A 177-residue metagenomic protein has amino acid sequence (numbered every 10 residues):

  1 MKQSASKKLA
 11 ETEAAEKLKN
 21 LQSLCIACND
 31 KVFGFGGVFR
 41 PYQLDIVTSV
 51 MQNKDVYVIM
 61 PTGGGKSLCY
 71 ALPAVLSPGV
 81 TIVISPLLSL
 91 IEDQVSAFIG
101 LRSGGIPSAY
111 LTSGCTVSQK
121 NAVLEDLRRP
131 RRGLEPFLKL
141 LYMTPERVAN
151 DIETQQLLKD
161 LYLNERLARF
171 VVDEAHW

Functional and structural regions predicted by a protein language model:
K7-P61, L68-C69: Conserved pre-motif I regulatory segment
Q43, P61-G63, V172-W177: Conserved helicase ATPase motor motifs in RecA-like P-loop NTPase domains
Q52-V58, P78-T81, F137-K139: Pre-Walker A (Motif I) flank of P-loop NTPase domains
S67-L68, P78-R102, P107-Q119, T144-A149: Conserved Walker A/P-loop ATP-binding site and its immediately adjacent core in helicase/helicase-like ATPase domains
L72-L76: Active-site signature of alpha/beta-hydrolase-fold catalytic machinery across serine- and Asp/Cys-nucleophile hydrolases
E92, S96, P136, V172-H176: ASCE RecA-like P-loop NTPase motor cores that couple ATP hydrolysis to mechanical translocation on nucleic acids
Q119-L141: Conserved motor-coupling elements within RecA-like helicase/translocase cores
K139, E146-W177: SF2 helicase catalytic motif II
